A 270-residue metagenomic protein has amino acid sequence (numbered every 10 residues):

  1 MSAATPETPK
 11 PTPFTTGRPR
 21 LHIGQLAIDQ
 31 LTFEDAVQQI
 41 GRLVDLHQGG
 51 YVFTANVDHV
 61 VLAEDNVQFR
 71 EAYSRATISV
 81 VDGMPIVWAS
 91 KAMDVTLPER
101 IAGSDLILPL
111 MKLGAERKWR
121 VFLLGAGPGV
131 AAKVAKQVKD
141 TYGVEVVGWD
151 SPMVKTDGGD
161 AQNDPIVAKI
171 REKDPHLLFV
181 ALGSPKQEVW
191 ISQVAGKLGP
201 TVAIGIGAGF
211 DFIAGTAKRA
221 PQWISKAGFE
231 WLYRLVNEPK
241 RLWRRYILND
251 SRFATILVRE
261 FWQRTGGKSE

Functional and structural regions predicted by a protein language model:
S2-D105: N-terminal nucleotide/polyanion-binding subdomain common to many enzyme families
N56-V60, L182-Q187, G209-F210: Short glycine-rich anion-binding loops that position phosphate/pyrophosphate groups of nucleotides and phosphorylated
T77, V121, V147, H176 (+1 more regions): Conserved acidic residues
P85-S90, G114, A220, I224-E270: A transmembrane-helix-recognition feature enriched in membrane-embedded lipid enzymes and envelope glyco-/phospholipid
S90-K173: Conserved beta-alpha
A135, E188-K197: Short Gly/Thr/Asp-enriched flexible loops that form oxyanion-binding sites at enzyme active sites
S151-G158, T201-N237: Short, flexible loop segments at boundaries between secondary-structure elements
I170-S184, P200: Proline-aspartate-enriched helix->loop->beta-strand connector
